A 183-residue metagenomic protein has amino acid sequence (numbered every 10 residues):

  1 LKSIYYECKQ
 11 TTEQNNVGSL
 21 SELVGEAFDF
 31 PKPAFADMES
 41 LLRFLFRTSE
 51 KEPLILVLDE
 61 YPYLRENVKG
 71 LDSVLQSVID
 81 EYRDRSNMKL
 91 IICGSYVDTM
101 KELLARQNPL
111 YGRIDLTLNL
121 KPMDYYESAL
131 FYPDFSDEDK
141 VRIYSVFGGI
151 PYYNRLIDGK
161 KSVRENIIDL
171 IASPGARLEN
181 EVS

Functional and structural regions predicted by a protein language model:
L1-S183: Phosphate-binding site recognition
